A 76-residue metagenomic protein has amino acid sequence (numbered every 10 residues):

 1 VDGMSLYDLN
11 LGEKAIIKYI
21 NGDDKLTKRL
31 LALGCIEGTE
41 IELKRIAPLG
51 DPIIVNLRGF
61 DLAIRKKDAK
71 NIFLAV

Functional and structural regions predicted by a protein language model:
V1-V76: Compact, glycine-rich, soluble single-domain proteins
